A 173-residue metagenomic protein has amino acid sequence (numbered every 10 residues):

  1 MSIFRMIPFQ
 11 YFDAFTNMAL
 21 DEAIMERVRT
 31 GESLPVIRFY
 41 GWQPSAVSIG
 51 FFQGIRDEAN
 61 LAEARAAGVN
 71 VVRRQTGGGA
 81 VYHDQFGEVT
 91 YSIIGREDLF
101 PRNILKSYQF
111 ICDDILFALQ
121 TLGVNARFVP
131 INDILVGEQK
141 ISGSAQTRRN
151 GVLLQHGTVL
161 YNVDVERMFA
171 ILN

Functional and structural regions predicted by a protein language model:
M1-N70, R74: Active-site loop/lid in soluble adenylation, ligation, and acyl-transfer enzymes
F15-N17, M25, F51, T76 (+4 more regions): Generic hydrophobic/packing signal
V47, R65, R74-T76, K140 (+2 more regions): Generic detector of intrinsically disordered, low-complexity, polar/charged segments
E58-E97: A glycine-rich, hydrophobic loop/mini-helix early in the fold
V81-H83, E88-N173: Catalytic beta-strand/loop module used to bind and position nucleotide/cofactor moieties in cofactor-attachment
